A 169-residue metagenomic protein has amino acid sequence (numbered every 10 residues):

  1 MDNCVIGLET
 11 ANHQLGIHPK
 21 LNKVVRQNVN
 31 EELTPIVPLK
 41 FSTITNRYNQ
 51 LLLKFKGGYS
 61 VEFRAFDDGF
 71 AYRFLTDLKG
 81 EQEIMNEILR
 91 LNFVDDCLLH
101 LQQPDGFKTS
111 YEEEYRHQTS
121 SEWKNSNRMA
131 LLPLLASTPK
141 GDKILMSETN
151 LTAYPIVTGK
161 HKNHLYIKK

Functional and structural regions predicted by a protein language model:
M1-K169: N-terminal accessory beta-strand-rich subdomains and adjacent acidic, glycine-rich linkers that precede catalytic cores
